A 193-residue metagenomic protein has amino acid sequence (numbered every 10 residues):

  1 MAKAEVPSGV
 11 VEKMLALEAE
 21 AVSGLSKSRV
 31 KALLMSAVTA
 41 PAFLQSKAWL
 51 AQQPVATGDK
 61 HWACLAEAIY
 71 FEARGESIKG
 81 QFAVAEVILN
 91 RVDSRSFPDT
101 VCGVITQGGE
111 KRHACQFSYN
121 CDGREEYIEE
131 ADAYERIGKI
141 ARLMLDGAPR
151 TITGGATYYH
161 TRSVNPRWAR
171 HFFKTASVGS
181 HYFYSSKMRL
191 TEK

Functional and structural regions predicted by a protein language model:
M1-T57, G80: Conserved catalytic or metal-liganding residues and their short signature motifs at active sites of enzymes
P7-S8, F43-K193: Bacterial extracytoplasmic/cell-wall-associated proteins, especially those involved in peptidoglycan
